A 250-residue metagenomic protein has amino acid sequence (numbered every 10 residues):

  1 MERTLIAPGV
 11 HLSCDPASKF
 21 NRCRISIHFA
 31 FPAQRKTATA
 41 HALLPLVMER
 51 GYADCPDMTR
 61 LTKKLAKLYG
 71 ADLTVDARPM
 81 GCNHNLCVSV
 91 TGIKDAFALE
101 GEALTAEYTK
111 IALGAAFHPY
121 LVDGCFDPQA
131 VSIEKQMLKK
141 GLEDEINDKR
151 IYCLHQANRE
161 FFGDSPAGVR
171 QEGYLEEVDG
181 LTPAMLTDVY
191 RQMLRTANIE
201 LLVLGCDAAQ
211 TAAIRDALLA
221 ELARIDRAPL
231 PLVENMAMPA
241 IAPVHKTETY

Functional and structural regions predicted by a protein language model:
M1-G9: Short, Gly/Pro- and small/polar-rich lid/capping loops
S13-D15, N21-H41, M58-G114, M137 (+2 more regions): M16 family metallopeptidases and their MPP-like homologs
A42-E49: Active-site SXXK
G51-D54, A96-L99, H118-D127: Short, polar/flexible loop-turn hinges at active-site or ligand-entry regions and domain interfaces
T62, H118-L142, P229-P239: Acidic/histidine-enriched alpha-helical segments
K110-L121, L219-P229: A common structural junction motif
A167, Q171-E177, Q192-Y250: An aromatic/glycine/proline-enriched structural segment found at the starts of mature extracellular/organellar domains
